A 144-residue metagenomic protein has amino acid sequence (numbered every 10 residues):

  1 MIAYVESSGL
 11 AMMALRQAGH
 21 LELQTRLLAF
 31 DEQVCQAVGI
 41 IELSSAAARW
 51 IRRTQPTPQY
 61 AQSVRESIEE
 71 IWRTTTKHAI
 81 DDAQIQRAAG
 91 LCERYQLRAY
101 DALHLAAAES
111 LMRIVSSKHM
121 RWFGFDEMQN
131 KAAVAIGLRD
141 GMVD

Functional and structural regions predicted by a protein language model:
M1, F30-Q33, T74-T76, S116-R121: Short active-site oxyanion
M1-I40, W50-S63, D144: Short, well-structured N-terminal submotif of metal-dependent ribonuclease cores
I2, A106, S110-D144: Acidic, PIN/NYN-like endoribonuclease modules and their adjacent C-terminal/linker elements
S8, S44, A48, A89-C92 (+1 more regions): Amphipathic alpha-helical segments within well-ordered protein domains
A14, A18-L21, R49-W50, S67 (+4 more regions): Noncatalytic, solvent-exposed loop/strand surfaces of beta-propeller-type extracellular/periplasmic domains
Q36, Y100-L103, F125: Replace "coordinates the UDP/GDP/TDP-sugar" with "coordinates nucleotide-activated sugar donors
G39-I40, E70-Y95, A102-A107: Acidic catalytic patch
R49-D81: Helix-adjacent hinge/juxtasegments
